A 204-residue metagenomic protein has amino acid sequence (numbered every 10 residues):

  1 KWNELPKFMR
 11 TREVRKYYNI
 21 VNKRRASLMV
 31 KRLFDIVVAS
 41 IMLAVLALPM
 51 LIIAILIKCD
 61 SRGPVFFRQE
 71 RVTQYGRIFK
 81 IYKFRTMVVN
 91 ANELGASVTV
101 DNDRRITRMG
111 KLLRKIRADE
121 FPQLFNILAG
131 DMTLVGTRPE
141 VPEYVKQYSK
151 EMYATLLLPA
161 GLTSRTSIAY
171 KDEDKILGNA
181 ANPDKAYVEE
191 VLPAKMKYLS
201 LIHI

Functional and structural regions predicted by a protein language model:
K1-A44, K150-A154, D174, G178-L201: N-terminal hydrophobic signal-anchor/signal peptide
N22-V89: A hydrophobic, helix-centered structural microdomain
A39, A54, F67, T107-K111 (+2 more regions): Positions in alpha-helical segments
F67-R105, T166-P193: Short, glycine-rich, amphipathic interfacial segments at transmembrane boundaries or analogous
V100-T166: A short, structured surface patch at a secondary-structure boundary
